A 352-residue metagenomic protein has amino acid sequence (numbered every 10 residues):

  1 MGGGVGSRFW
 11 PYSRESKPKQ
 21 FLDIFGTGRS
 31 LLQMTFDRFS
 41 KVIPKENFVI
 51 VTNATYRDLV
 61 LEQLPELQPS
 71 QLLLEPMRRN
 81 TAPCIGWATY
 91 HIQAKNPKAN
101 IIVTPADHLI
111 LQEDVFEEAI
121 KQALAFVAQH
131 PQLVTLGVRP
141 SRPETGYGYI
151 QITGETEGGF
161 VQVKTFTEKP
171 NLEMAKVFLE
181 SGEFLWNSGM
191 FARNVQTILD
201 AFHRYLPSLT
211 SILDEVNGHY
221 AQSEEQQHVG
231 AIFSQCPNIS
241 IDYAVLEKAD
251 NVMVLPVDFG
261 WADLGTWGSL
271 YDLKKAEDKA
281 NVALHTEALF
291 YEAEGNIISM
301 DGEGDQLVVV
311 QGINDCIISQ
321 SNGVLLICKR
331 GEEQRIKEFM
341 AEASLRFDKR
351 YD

Functional and structural regions predicted by a protein language model:
M1-G2, V51, I102-P105, T135-R139 (+3 more regions): Short beta-strand segments
R8-E15, G26-P105, L111-V115, K121: Conserved N-terminal catalytic core of the sugar/cofactor nucleotidyltransferase
L32, A88, D107, I150 (+3 more regions): Residue-level signal for inorganic ion chemistry
K45-E46, Q68-P69, N96-A99, Q129-L133 (+7 more regions): Short coil/turn connectors at secondary-structure junctions
I50, L73-L74, V103, V134-V138 (+2 more regions): General beta-strand structural signal in soluble alpha/beta enzymes
E113-F233, M253, R330: Conserved core of the sugar-phosphate nucleotidyltransferase
V195-D352: Left-handed beta-helix
